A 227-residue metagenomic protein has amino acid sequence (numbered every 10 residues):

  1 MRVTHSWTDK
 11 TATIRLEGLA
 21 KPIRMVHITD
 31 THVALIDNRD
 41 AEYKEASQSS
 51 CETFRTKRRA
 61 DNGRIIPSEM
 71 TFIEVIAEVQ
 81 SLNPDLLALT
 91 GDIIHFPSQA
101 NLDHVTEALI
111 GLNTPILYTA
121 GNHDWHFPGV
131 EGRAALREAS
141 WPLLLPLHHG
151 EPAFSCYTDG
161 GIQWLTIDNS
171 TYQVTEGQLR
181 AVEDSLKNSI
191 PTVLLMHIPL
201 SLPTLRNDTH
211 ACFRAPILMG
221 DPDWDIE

Functional and structural regions predicted by a protein language model:
M1-Q99: N-terminal active-site segment of His-dependent metallophosphoesterases
V3-E17, Q99-V193, A211-D225: Extended active-site neighborhood of metal-dependent phosphoesterases/phosphodiesterases
M25-H27, A88, W164-T166, V193-L195: Structural motif
T29-V33, G91-I93, N122-H123, N169-S170 (+1 more regions): Active-site metal-binding loops of divalent metal-dependent hydrolases
I36-A41, P128-R133, T204-T209: Short aromatic-enriched loop/helix-cap "lid" or pocket-rim segments at secondary-structure transitions that line
D40-G63, A135-S140, H210-I226: Charged, glycine/proline-rich intrinsically disordered loops and linkers
V75-D85, L112-N113, G160, E227: A structural motif corresponding to the C-terminal end of an alpha-helix and its immediate exit/capping segment
S189-D208: Short acidic, glycine-rich surface-loop motifs adjacent to enzyme active sites
